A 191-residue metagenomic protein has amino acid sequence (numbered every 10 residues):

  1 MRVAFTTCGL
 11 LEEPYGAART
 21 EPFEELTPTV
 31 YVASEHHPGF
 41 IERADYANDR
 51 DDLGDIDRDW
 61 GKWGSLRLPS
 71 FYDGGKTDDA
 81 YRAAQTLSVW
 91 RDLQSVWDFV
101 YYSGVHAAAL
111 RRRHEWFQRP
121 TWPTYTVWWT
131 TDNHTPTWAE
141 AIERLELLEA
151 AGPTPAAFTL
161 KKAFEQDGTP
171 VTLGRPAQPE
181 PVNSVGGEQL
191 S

Functional and structural regions predicted by a protein language model:
M1-A83, S95-D98, W122-S191: Short S/T/G/P-rich N-terminal loop/turn motif that feeds into the first structured element of a domain
L87-S88: Ligand-binding pocket scaffold of soluble enzyme catalytic domains
R91-L93: Short loop-to-helix capping motifs
V100-A107: Short amphipathic alpha-helices in soluble, non-transmembrane regions that often serve as interface/regulatory elements
A107-F117: Active-site-proximal acidic secondary-structure segment that organizes catalysis
